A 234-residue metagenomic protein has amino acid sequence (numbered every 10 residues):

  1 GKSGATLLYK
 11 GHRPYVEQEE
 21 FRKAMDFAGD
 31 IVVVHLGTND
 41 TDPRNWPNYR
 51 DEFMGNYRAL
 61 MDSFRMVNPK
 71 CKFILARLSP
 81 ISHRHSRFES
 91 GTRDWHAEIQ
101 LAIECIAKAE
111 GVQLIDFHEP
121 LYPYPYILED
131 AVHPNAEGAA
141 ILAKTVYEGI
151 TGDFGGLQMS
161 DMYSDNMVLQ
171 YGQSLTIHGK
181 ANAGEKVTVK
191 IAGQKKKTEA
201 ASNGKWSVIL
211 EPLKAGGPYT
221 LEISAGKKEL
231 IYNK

Functional and structural regions predicted by a protein language model:
G1, D30-L36, K72-R77, Q113-D116 (+1 more regions): Structural recognition of the beta-strand scaffold that forms the well-ordered cores of secreted hydrolase catalytic
G1-R58, R84, P212-L213: Conserved SGNH/GDSL esterase-like catalytic core that processes O-acyl groups on lipids and polysaccharides
H35-T41, M61-A97: Active-site segments of SGNH/GDSL-like serine hydrolases that catalyze O-acetyl group transfer/hydrolysis on lipids
E52-G55, A59-M66, E98-C105: Alpha-helical scaffolding segments of alpha/beta enzyme cores, especially the outer helices of TIM-barrel or partial
K72, G111-Q113, Q158, K197: Conserved beta-strand segments of alpha/beta enzyme cores
L78-G155: Catalytic His-Asp segment of secreted/periplasmic serine-dependent ester chemistry enzymes
F154-A183, N233-K234: Non-catalytic, glycine-rich low-complexity segments
H178-K234: Extended acidic/polar, glycine-enriched regions that form or flank non-catalytic beta-rich accessory modules
